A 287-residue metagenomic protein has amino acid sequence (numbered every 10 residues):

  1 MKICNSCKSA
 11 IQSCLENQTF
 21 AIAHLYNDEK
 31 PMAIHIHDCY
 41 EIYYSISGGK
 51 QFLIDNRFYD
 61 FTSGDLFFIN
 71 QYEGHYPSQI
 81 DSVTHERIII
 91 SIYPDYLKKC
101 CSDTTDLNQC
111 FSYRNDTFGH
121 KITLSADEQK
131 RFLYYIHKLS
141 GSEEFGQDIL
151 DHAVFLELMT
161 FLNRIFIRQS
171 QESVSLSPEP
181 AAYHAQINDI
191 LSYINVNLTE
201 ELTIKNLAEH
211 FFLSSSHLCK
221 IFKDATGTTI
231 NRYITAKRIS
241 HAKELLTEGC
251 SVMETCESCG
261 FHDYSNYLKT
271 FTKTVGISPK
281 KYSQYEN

Functional and structural regions predicted by a protein language model:
M1-Y26, Q71-S142, T160, R164-S173: A hydrophobic/aromatic-rich effector-binding and dimerization subdomain of bacterial HTH-type transcriptional regulators
A21-H37: Conserved short histidine dyad/triad with adjacent acidic residue
H35-F52, F68: Short, conserved beta-strand element in jelly-roll/cupin
N56-N70: Short acidic-glycine-tyrosine-enriched beta hairpin
G64, H217-L218, F222, N266-Y267 (+1 more regions): Short hydrophobic/aromatic patch on the recognition helix
D116-D127, S142-A153, M159-S192, V196 (+4 more regions): Short, Lys/Arg-enriched, Trp-marked, Pro/Gly-tolerant hinge/linker segments that flank
S192, V196, E201-K205, L213 (+2 more regions): Terminal helix-turn-helix DNA-binding modules in bacterial transcription factors
L268-N287: …primarily DNA-binding HTH/wHTH and HhH modules…
